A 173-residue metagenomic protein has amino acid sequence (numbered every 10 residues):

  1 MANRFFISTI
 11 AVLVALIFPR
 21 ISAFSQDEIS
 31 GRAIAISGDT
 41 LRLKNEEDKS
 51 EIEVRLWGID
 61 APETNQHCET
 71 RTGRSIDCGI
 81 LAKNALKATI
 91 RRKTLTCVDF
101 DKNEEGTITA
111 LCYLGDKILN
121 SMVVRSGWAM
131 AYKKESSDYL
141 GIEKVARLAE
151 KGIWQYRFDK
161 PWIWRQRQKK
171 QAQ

Functional and structural regions predicted by a protein language model:
A2-T9, L13-Q173: Small beta-barrel nucleic-acid-binding modules, primarily SNase/OB-fold domains and secondarily Tudor-like barrels
